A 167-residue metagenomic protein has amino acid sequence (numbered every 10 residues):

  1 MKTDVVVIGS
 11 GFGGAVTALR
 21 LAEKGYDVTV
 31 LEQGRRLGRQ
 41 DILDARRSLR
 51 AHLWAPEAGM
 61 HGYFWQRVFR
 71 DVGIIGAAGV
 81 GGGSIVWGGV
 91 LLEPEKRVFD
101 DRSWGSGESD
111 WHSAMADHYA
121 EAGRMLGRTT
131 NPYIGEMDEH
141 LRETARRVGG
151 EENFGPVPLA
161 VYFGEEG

Functional and structural regions predicted by a protein language model:
M1-R102, S106, S113: N-terminal glycine-rich phosphate/pyrophosphate-binding loop and immediately adjacent elements
G105-G167: Conserved redox-cofactor binding core of oxidoreductases
